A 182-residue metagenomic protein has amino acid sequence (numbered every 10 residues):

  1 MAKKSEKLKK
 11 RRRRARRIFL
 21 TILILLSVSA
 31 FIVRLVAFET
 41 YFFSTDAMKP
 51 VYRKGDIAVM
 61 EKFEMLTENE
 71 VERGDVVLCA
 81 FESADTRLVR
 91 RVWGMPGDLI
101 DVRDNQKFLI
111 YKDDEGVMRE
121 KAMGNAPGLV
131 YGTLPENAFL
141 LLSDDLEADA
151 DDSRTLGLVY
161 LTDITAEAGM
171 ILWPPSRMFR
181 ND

Functional and structural regions predicted by a protein language model:
A2-R16, Y41-F42, K49-D182: Soluble "head" domains of membrane/secretory-pathway proteins
R17-V36: Hydrophobic membrane-insertion alpha-helices, especially the h-region of bacterial N-terminal signal peptides
L35-F38, F42-F43: N-terminal active-site beta-alpha-beta segment that forms phosphate/nucleotide-binding and substrate-recognition loops
